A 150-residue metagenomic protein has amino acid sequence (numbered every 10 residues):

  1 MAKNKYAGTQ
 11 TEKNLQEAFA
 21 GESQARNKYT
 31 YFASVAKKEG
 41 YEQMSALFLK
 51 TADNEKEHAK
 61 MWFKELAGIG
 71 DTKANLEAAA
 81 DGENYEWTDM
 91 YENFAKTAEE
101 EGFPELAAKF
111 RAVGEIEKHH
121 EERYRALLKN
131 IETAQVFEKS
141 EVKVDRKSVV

Functional and structural regions predicted by a protein language model:
M1-V150: Non-heme di-metal
